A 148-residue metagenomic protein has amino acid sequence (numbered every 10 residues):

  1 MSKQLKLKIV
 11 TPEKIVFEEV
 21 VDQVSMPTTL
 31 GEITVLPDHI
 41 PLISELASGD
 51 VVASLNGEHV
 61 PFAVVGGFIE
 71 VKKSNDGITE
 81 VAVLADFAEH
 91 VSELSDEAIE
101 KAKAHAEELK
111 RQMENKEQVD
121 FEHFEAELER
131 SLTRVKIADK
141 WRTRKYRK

Functional and structural regions predicted by a protein language model:
M1-H59: A positional/architectural concept
I9-T11, T28, L55, V64 (+2 more regions): Flexible glycine-/small-residue-rich
I33, V60-F62, T79-V81: Short beta-strand segments
P37-P41, L55-E58, V65-G67, K101 (+1 more regions): Short C-terminal domain-edge/linker segments immediately following a structured domain
E45, P61-A63, E93: Short aromatic/basic micro-patch
G49-A53, G67-K72, G77, A82: C-terminal interaction segments
A82, A88-K148: Acidic/glycine-rich phosphate/pyrophosphate-binding loops and surrounding catalytic core that coordinate Mg2+
